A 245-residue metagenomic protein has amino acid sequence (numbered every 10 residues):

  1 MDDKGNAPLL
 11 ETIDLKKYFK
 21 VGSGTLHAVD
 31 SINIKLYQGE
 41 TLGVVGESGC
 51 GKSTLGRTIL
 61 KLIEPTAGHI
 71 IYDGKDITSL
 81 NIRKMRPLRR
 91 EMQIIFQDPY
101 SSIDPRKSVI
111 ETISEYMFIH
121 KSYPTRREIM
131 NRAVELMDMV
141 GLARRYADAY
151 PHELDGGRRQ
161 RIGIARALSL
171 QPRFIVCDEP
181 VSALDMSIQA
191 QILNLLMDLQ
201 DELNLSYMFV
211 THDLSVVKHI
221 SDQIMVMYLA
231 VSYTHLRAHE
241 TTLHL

Functional and structural regions predicted by a protein language model:
S23, I77-Q93, I119: ABC ATPase NBD coupling module
L60: Helix-to-loop junction immediately C-terminal to a conserved catalytic motif
G68-D76: Conserved ABC transporter NBD signature motif
D76, R127-R145: Conserved ABC ATPase "signature" region
Y150-L154, R158: Conserved ABC ATPase signature
S169-R173: A short, proline-enriched helix->beta-strand linker immediately N-terminal to the Walker B motif in ABC-type P-loop
T234-T241: Conserved small/polar residues in nucleotide/adenosyl-binding loops
